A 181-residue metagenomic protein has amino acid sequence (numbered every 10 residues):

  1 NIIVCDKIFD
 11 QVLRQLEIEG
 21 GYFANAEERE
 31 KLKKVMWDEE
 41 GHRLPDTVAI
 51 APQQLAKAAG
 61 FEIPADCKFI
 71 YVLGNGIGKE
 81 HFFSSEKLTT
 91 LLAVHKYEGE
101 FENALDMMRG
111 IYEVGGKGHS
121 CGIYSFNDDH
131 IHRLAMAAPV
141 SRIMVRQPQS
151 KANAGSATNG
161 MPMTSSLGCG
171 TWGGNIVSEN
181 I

Functional and structural regions predicted by a protein language model:
N1-V4: Active-site PLP-lysine loop of aminotransferase-like
K7-D10, E17-K117: NAD(P)-dependent aldehyde/semialdehyde dehydrogenase
Q11-I18, R133-A137: Short, aromatic/basic amphipathic alpha-helical patches
Y22-A65, K117, Y124-I181: C-terminal segments
K96, I123-Y124: Conserved beta-strand segments of the P-loop GTPase G domain that flank and frequently precede/overlap
